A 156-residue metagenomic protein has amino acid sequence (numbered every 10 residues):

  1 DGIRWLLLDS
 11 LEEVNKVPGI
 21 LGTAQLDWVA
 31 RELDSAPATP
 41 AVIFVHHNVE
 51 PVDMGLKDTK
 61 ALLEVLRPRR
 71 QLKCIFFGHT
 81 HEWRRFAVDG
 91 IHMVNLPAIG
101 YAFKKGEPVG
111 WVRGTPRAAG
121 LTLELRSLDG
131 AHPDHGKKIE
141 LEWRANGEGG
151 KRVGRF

Functional and structural regions predicted by a protein language model:
G2, A38, R117-A119: Short strand-connecting beta-turns/loops that link adjacent beta-strands
G2-I3, S10-E12: Formylglycine-dependent
R4-L6, K16-H92, N146-R155: His/acidic metal-ligating clusters that form di-metal
D9, F44-H46, L96, E124: A cross-family glycoside hydrolase active-site/sugar-binding cleft signature
E12, N48-V52, I99-Y101: Short histidine/acidic/glycine/proline-rich micro-motifs that form metal- and phosphate-coordinating active-site loops
E12-T23, A102-G106, E140: Acidic/histidine-rich helix-loop elements that form or flank divalent-metal/phosphate-binding sites at the catalytic
R84-F156: Binuclear metal-dependent phosphoesterase catalytic core
